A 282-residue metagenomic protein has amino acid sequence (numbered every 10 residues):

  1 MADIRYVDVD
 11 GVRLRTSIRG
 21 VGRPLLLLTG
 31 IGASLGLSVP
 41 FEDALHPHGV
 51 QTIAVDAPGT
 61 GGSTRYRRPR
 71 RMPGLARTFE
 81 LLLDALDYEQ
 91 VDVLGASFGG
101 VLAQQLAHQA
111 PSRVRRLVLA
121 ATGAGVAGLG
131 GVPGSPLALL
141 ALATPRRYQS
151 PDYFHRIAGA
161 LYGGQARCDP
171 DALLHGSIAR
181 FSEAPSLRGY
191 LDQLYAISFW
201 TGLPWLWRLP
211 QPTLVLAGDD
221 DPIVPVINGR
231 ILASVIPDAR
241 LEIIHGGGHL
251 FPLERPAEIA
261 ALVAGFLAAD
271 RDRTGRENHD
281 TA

Functional and structural regions predicted by a protein language model:
V12-T64: Conserved HGGG/HGGXW glycine-rich cap/lid loop of the alpha/beta-hydrolase fold
A54-L94, A261: Active-site loop/oxyanion-hole signature of alpha/beta-hydrolase fold enzymes
G95, G99, A103: Gly/Ala-rich beta-loop-alpha elbow adjacent to hydrolase catalytic centers
H108, R115-R146: Flexible "cap/lid" loop of the alpha/beta hydrolase fold
Q149-W205: Conserved alpha/beta-hydrolase catalytic His-Asp/Glu region
L209, V215-A217, D221: Short beta-strand/loop motif that positions the catalytic acidic residue of the alpha/beta-hydrolase fold
P222-N228: Conserved alpha/beta-hydrolase "acid-adjacent" motif
A239-A282: Catalytic active-site module of serine/aspartate enzymes centered on a nucleophile-bearing elbow/loop
